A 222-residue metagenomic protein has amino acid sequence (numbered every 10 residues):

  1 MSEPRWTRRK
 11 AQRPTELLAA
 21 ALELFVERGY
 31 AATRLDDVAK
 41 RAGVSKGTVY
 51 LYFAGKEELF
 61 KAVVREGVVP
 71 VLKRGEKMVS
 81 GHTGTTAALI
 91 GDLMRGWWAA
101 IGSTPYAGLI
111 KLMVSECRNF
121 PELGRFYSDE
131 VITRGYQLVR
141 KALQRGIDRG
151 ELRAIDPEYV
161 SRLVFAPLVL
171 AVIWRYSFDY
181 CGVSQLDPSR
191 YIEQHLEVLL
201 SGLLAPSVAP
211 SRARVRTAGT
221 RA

Functional and structural regions predicted by a protein language model:
M1-V44, L51-E58, G84: Basic, helix-initiating cap at the start of DNA-binding domains
K10, L18, V64, I90 (+2 more regions): Amphipathic, non-transmembrane alpha-helical scaffold segments
F53, V114-F120, E130-V131: Short helix-capping/turn signature of helix-turn-helix
A62, E76-I110, E158-V164, I192: Hydrophobic alpha-helical connector segments
R65-V71: Short, basic, alpha-helical segments at the C-terminal edge of helix-turn-helix-like DNA-binding modules
A88, A99-S103, G108, E122-D148 (+1 more regions): Amphipathic alpha-helical packing segments from all-alpha helical-bundle domains
R125, I147-L196, S207-V215, A222: Hydrophobic/aromatic-rich alpha-helical bundle segments in the mid-to-C-terminal region
A142, V198-P206: C-terminal alpha-helix
